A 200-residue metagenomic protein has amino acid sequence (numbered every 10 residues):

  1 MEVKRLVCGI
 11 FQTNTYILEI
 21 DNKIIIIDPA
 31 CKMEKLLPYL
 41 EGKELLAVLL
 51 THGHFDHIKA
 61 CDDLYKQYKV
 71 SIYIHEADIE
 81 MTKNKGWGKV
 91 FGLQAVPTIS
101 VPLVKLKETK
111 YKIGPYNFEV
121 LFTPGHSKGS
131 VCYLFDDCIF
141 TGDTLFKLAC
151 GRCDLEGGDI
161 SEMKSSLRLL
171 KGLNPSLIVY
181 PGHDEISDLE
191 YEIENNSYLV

Functional and structural regions predicted by a protein language model:
M1-K43, C132-G142: Conserved beta-strand hairpin/beta-sheet module of binuclear metal-dependent hydrolase folds, prominently
L6, L18, E108-G114: Short acidic-hydrophobic surface loop/beta-edge motif
G9-Q12, D21, K83-K105, L148-A149 (+2 more regions): Active-site-proximal loop/helix segment associated with metal-binding centers of metalloenzymes
N22, C31, F55, D78 (+3 more regions): Short, glycine/acidic-enriched loop or turn micro-motifs at the edges of active sites
I26-D28, L46-G53, I72-H75, F122-G125 (+2 more regions): Active-site neighborhood of phospho(di)ester-bond hydrolases with catalytic His/Asp-centered motifs
P29, H57-I58, M163, L167: Aromatic/hydrophobic pocket-lining residues that form the small-molecule binding cavity in soluble enzyme cores
C31-I113: Active-site HxH/HxHxD metal-binding segment of metal-dependent hydrolases
W87, E119-F122, S127-V200: Metallo-beta-lactamase
